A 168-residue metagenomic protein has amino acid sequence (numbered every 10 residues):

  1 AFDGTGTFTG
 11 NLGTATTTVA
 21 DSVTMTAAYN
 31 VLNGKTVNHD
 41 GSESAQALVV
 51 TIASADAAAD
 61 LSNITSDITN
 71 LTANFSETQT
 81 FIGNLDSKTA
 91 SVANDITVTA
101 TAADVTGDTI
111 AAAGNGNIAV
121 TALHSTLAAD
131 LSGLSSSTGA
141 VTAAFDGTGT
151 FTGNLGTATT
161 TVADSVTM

Functional and structural regions predicted by a protein language model:
A1-M168: Solvent-exposed, low-complexity segments and loops of surface/extracellular structural proteins
